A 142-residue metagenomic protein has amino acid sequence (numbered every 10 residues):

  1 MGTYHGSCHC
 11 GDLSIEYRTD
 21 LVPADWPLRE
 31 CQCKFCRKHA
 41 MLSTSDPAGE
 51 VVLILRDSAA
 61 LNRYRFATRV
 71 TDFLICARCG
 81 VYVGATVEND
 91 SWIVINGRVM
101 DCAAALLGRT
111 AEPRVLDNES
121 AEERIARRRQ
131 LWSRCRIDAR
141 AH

Functional and structural regions predicted by a protein language model:
M1-S7, D12-H142: A short Gly-Trp-Pro
